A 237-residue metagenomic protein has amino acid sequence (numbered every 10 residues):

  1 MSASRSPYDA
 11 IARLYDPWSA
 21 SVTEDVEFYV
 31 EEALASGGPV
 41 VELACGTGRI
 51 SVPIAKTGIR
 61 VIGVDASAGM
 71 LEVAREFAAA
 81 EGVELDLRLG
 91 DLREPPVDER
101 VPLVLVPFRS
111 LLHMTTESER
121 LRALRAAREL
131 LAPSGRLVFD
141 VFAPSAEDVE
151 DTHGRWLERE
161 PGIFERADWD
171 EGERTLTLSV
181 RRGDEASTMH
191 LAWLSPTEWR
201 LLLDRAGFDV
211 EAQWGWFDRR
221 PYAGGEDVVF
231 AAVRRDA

Functional and structural regions predicted by a protein language model:
M1-G38: Conserved class I S-adenosyl-L-methionine
A44-G46: Class I SAM-dependent methyltransferase "Motif I" SAM/SAH-binding loop
S51-E94: Class I SAM-dependent methyltransferase SAM/SAH-binding core
E94-L103: A short acidic, Gly/Pro-enriched loop at the edge of an enzyme's catalytic core that lines a small-molecule cofactor
P102-S118: A short SAM/SAH-binding and catalytic strip from SAM-dependent methyltransferases
L121-P133: A short glycine-rich, Lys/Arg-flanked "PGG" loop and its adjoining helix->strand segment in the class I
P133, V138-L201: SAM-dependent methyltransferase
E198-A237: C-terminal lobe and adjacent flexible extensions of AdoMet/dcAdoMet transferase-like proteins
